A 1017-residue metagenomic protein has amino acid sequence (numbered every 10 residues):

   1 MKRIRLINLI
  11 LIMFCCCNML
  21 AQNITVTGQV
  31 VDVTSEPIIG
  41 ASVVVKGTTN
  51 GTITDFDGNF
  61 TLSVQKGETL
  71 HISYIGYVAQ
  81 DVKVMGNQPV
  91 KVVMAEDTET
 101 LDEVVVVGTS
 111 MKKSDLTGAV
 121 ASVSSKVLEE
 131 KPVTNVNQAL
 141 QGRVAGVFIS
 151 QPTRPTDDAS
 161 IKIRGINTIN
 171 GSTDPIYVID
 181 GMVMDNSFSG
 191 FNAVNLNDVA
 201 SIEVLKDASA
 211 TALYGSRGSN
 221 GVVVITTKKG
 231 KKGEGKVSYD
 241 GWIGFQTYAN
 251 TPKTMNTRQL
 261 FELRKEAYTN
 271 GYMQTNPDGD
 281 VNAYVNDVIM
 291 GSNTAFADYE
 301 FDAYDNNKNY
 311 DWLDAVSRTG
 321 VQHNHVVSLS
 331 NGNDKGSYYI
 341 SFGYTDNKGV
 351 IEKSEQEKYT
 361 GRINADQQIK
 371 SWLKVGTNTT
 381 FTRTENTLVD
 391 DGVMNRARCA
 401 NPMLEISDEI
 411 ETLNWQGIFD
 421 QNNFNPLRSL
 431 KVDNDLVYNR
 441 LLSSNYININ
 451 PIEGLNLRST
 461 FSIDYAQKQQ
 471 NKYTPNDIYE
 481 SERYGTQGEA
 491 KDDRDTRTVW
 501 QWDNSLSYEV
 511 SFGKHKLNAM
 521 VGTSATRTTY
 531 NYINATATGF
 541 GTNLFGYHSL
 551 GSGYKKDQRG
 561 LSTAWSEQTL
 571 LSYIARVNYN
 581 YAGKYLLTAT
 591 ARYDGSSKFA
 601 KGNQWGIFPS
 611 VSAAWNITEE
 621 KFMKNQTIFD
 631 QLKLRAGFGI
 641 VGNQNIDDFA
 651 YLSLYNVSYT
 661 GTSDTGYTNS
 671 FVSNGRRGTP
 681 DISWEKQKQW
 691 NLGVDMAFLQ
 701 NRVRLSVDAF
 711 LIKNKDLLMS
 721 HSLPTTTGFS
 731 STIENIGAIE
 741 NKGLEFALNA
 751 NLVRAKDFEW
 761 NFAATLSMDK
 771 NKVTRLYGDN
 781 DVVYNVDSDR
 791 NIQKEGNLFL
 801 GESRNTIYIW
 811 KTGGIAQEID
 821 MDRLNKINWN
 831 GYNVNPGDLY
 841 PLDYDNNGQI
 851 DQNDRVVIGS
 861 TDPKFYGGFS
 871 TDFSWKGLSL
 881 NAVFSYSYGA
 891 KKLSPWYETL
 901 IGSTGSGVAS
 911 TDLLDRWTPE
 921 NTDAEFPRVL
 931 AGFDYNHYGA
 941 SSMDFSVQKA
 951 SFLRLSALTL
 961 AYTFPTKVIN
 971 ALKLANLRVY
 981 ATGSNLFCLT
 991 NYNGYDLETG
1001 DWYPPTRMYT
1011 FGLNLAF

Functional and structural regions predicted by a protein language model:
Q29-G47, T69-V78, M85-E129, N137 (+1 more regions): Short, acidic, small-residue-rich periplasmic hinge/interaction motif at the N-terminus of Gram-negative outer-membrane
Q29-V33, A119-G142, S150-P152, S160-T168 (+7 more regions): Short, polar/charged loop or turn motifs at beta-strand boundaries
T49-N59: Short, acidic Ser/Thr/Gly-rich low-complexity loop/linker segments typical of extracellular and cell-surface proteins
F60-S63, Q138, P175, D180-A208: Short acidic/polar hinge/loop motifs at secondary-structure boundaries that mediate gating or recognition
S122, K131-V133, R143-G146, S150-S160 (+10 more regions): Residues embedded in well-ordered regular secondary structure
L128-V133, I166, T173-D174, H323 (+10 more regions): Extracellular/periplasmic, surface-exposed regions of secreted and cell-surface proteins
S238-A303, N534-T536, E734, N751-S860 (+1 more regions): Conserved small-residue
S596, V834, S887-V979: Extracytoplasmic gating/loop element in the C-terminal half of outer-membrane beta-barrel translocons and assembly
